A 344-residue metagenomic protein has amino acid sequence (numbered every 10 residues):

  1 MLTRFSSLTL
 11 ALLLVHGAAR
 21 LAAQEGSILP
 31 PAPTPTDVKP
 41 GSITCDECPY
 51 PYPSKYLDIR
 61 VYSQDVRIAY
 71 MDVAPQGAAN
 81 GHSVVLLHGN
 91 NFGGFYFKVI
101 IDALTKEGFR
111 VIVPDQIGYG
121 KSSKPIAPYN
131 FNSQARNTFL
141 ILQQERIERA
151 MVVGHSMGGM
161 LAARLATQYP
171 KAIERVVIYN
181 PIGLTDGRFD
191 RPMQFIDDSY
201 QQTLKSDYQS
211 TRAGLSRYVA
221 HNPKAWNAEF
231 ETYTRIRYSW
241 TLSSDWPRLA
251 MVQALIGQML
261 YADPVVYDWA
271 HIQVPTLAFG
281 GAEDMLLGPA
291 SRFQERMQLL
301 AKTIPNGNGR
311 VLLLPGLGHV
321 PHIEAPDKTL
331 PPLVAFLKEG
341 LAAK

Functional and structural regions predicted by a protein language model:
S42-V73: N-terminal cap/lid segment of alpha/beta-hydrolase-fold proteins
Y62, V66, V73-K121: Conserved HGGG/HGGXW glycine-rich cap/lid loop of the alpha/beta-hydrolase fold
N132-A150: Conserved acidic catalytic loop of the alpha/beta-hydrolase fold
G159-P170, V176: Short glycine-enriched nucleophile-adjacent loop and the immediately C-terminal alpha-helix near the catalytic center
T167, V176-D207: Flexible "cap/lid" loop of the alpha/beta hydrolase fold
D207-W269: Conserved alpha/beta-hydrolase catalytic His-Asp/Glu region
H271-L317: Conserved loop-alpha-helix segment in the C-terminal half of the alpha/beta-hydrolase fold that carries the catalytic
I304-K344: Catalytic active-site module of serine/aspartate enzymes centered on a nucleophile-bearing elbow/loop
